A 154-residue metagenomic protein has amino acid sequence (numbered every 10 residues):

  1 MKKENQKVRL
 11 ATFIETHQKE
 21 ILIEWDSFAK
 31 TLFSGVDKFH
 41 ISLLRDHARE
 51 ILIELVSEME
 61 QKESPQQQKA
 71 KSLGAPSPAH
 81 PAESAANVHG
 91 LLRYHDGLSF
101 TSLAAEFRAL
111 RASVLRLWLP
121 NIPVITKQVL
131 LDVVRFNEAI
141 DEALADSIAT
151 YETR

Functional and structural regions predicted by a protein language model:
M1-F39, D46, E50: N-terminal accessory segment detector
K2-E15, I23, K71-R154: Long, amphipathic alpha-helical coupling/dimerization segments that relay conformational signals between
E24, S34-L91: Hydrophobic transmembrane alpha-helices and their membrane-interface boundaries in multi-pass, membrane-anchored
F28, H47-E58, K62, S113-L117 (+3 more regions): Amphipathic alpha-helical segments in well-ordered regions
